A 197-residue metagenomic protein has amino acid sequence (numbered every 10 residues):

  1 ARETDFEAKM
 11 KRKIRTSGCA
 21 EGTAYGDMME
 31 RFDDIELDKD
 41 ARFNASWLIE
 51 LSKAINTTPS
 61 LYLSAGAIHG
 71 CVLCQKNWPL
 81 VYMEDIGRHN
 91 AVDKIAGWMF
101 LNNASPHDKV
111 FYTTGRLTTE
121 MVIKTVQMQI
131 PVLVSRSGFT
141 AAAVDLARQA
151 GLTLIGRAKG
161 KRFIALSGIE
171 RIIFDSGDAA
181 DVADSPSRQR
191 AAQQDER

Functional and structural regions predicted by a protein language model:
A1-Q75, V81-Y82: Intrinsically disordered, low-complexity regions enriched in acidic/Ser/Thr/Pro/Gln residues
K11, M83-G87, F139: Short alpha-helix boundary/capping segments
A67-N102: Protease-associated
R88-G177: Feature captures the catalytic cores and cofactor-binding loops of soluble hydro-lyases/lyases that act on carboxylate
A180-A183: Low-complexity, intrinsically disordered tandem-repeat tracts enriched in small/polar residues
P186-S187: Short linear segments in intrinsically disordered or otherwise low-structure-confidence regions
Q193-E196: Short, charge-rich patches within N-terminal targeting peptides
